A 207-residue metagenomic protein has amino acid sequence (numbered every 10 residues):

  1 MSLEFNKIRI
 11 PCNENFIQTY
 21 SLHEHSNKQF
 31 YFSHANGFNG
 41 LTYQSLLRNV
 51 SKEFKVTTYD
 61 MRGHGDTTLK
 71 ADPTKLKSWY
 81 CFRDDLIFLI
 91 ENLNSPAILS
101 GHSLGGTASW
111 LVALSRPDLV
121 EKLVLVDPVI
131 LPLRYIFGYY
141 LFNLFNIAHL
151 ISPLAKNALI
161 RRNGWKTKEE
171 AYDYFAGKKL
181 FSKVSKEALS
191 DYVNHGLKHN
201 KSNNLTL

Functional and structural regions predicted by a protein language model:
C12-H23: A short loop-to-beta-strand scaffold at the N-terminal edge of the catalytic core in hydrolase folds
L22-A71: Conserved HGGG/HGGXW glycine-rich cap/lid loop of the alpha/beta-hydrolase fold
Q44, I87, W110-L114: Short, hydrophobic alpha-helix immediately C-terminal to the catalytic nucleophile
G63-S100, Y139-F142: Active-site loop/oxyanion-hole signature of alpha/beta-hydrolase fold enzymes
P96-Y139: Conserved hydrolase catalytic core segment
K122-N163: Flexible "cap/lid" loop of the alpha/beta hydrolase fold
A158, R162-L207: Alpha/beta-hydrolase
